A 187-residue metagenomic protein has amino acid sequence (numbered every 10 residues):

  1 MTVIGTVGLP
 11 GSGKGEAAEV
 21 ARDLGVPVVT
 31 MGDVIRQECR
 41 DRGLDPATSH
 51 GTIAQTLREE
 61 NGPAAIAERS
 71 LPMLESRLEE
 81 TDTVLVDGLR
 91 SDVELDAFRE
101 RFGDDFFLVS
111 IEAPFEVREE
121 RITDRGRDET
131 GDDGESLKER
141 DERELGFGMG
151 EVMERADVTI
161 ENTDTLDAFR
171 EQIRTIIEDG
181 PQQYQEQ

Functional and structural regions predicted by a protein language model:
M1-I4: Extreme N-terminal starter segment of soluble prokaryotic enzymes
L9, A21: P-loop (Walker A) phosphate-binding loop of NTP-binding proteins
S12: ATP-binding Walker
G15: Walker A/P-loop
V26-L85, L89-A97: ATP-dependent small-molecule kinase phosphotransfer cores that center on conserved nucleotide phosphate-binding segments
V28, L108, V158-E161: Short, well-ordered beta-strand core segments
L74-E79, V84-R127: ATP-dependent NMP and nucleoside kinases share a basic, alpha-helical "lid"
R127-R174, E178-D179: Small-molecule kinase domains that catalyze NTP-dependent phosphoryl transfer to phosphate-bearing small molecules
